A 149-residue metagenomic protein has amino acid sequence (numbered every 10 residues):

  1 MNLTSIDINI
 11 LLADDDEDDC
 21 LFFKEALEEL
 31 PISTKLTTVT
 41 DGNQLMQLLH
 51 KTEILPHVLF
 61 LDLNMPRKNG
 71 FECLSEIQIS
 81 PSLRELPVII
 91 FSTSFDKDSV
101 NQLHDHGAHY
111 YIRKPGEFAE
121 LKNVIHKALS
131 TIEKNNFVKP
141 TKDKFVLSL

Functional and structural regions predicted by a protein language model:
D7-L27, L59: Conserved acidic segment of CheY-like receiver
T38, R67-K68: Residue-level signal for the "D+5" position in two-component response regulator receiver
T38-V58: Acidic, metal-coordinating helix/loop segments flanking the phosphotransfer/catalytic sites of two-component signaling
L61-L63: Active-site residues of response regulator receiver
M65-R67, D96: The feature encodes the CheY-like receiver
I125-L149: CheY-like receiver
